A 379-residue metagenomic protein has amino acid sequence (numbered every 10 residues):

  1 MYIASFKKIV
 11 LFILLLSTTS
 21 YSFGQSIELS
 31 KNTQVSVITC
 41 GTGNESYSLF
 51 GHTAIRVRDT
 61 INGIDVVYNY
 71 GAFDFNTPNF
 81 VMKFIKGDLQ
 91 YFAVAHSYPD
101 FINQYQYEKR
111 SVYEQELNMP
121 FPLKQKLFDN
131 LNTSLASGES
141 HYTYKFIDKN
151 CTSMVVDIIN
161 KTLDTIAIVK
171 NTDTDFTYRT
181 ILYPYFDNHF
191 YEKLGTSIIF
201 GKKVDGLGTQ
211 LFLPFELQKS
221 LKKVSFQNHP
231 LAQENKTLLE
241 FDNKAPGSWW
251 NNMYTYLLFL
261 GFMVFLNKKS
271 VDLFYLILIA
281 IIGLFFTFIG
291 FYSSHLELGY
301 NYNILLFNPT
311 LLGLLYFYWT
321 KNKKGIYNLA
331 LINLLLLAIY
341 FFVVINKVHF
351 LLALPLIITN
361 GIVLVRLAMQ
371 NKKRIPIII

Functional and structural regions predicted by a protein language model:
M1-I27, K373-I379: Bacterial Sec-dependent N-terminal signal peptides
S26-E28, D59-I64, N118-L123: A short, structured loop/turn motif at beta-sheet edges
S30-K109: Glycine-rich catalytic cores of cysteine/serine-nucleophile enzymes that process amide/ester linkages in cell-envelope
H52, D65, E114-E116, T152 (+1 more regions): Extracellular structured ligand-interaction cores
D74, P78-K149, S153-T162: A cross-kingdom signal targeting lumenal/periplasmic-facing segments of multi-pass membrane and secretory-pathway
T133-L311, N322-I326, A330, L335-I339 (+1 more regions): Activation targets extended, charge/polar-rich intrinsically disordered C-terminal tails
Y316-T320: A conserved acidic, glycine/proline-rich C-terminal tail/linker
